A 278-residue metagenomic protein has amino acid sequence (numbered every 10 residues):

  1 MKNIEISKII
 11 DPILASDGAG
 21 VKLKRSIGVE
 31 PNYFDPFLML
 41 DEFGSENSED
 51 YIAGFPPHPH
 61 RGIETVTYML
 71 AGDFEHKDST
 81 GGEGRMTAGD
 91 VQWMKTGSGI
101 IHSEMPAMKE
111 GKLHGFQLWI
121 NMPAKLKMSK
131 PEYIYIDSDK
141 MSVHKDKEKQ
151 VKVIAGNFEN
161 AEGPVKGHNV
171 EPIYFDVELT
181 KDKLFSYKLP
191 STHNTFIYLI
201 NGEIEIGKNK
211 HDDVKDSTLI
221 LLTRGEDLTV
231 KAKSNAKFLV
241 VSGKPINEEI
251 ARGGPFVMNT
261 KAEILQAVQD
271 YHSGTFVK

Functional and structural regions predicted by a protein language model:
M1-K278: Jelly-roll (double-stranded beta-helix
